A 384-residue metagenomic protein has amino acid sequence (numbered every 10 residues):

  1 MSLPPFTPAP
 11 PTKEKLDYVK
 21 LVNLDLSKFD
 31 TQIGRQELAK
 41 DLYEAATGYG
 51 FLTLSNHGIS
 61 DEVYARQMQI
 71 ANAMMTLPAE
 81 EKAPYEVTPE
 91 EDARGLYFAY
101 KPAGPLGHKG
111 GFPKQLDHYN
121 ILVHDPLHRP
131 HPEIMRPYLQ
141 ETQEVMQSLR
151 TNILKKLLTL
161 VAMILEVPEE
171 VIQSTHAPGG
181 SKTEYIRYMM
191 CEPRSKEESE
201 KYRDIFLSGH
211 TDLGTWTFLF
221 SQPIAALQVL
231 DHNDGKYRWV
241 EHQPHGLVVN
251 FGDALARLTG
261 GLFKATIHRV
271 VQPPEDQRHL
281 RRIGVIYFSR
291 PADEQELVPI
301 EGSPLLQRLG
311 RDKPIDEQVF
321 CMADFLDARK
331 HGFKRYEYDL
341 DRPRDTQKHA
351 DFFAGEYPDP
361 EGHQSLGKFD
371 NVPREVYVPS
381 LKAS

Functional and structural regions predicted by a protein language model:
M1-P105, T151-L154, L158-S384: C-terminal flanking tails of non-heme Fe-dependent oxygenases
K101-H118: Core domains of carbohydrate- and sulfate-ester-processing enzymes
G110, R136, R203-I205: Generic alpha-helical structural signal
P113-T151: Non-heme Fe(II)/2-oxoglutarate
